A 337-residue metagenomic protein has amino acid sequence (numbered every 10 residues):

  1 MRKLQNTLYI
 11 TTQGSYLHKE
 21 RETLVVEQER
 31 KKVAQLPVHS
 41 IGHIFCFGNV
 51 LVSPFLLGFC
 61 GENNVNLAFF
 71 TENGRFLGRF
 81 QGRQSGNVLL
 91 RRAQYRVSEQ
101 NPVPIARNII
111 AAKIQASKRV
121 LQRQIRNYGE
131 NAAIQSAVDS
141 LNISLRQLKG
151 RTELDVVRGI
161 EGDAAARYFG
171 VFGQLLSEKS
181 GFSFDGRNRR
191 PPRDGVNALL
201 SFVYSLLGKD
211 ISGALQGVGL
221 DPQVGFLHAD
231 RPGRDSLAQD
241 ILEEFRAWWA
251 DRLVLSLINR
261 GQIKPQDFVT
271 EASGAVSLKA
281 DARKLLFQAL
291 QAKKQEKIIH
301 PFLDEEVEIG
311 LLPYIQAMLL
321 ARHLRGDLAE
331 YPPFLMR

Functional and structural regions predicted by a protein language model:
M1-H18, E29, Q35, L77 (+1 more regions): Active-site helix-to-loop segments that bind/position phosphate- or nucleotide-bearing substrates and donors across
L24-V25: Hydrophobic residues embedded in beta-strands of well-ordered beta-sheets
H39-V52: Extracellular/luminal Protease-associated
I44-F47, V65-T71: Short hydrophobic alpha-helical runs that function as membrane-insertion/retention elements
L51-V52, L57-F59: Compact, well-ordered interaction domains used in eukaryotic information-processing assemblies
S53, G74-R79: Short gly/pro/ser/thr-enriched loop/turn and capping motifs at secondary-structure boundaries
G58-F59, Q81-Q84: Glycine-rich loop at the start of a catalytic domain that most often binds anionic cofactors/ligands
